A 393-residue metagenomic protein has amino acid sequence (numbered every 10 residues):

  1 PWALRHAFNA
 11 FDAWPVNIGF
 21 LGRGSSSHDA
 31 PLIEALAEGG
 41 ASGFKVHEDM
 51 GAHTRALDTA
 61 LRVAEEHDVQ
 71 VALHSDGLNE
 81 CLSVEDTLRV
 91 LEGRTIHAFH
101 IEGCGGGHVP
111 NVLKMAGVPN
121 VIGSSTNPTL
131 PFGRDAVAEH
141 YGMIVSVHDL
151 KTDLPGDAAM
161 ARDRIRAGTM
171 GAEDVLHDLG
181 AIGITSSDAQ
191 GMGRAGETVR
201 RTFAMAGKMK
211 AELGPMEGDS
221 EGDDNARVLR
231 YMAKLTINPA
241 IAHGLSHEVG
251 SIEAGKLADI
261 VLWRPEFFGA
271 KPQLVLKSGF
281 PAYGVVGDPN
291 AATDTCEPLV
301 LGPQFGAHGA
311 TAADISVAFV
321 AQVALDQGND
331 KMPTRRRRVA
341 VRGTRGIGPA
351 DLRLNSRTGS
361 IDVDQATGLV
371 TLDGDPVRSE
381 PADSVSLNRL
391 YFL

Functional and structural regions predicted by a protein language model:
P1-D29: Mid-domain alpha/beta scaffold segments of enzyme catalytic cores
R5-H6, S26-I184, R194-K208, H247: Histidine/acidic residue-rich metal-binding segments in metalloenzymes
I18, G24, F44, H74 (+5 more regions): Divalent metal-coordination and catalytic microenvironments
A158-A167, L179, E212-F268: C-terminal helical cap
I241, L257-L301: C-terminal cap of metal-dependent C-N hydrolases
C296, D375-L393: Short, surface-exposed, low-complexity cationic segments
E297, F305-S356, S360-D362, L369-T371 (+1 more regions): Long, low-hydrophobicity ectodomains and other hydrophilic envelope-associated domains
